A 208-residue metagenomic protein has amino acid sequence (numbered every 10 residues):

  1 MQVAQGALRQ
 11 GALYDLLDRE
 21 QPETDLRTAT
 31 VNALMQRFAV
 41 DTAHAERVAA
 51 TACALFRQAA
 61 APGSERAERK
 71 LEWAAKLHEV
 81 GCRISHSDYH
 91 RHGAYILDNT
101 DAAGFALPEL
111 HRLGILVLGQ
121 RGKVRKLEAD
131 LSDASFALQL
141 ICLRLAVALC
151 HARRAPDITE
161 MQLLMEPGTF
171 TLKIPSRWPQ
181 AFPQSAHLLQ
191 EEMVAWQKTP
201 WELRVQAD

Functional and structural regions predicted by a protein language model:
Q2-E23, A181: Hydrophobic/aromatic-enriched cytosolic interaction surfaces used to assemble or bind macromolecules
Q2-G6, A106, L110-H111, V205-Q206: Conserved phosphate-binding/catalytic loops in two-lobed NTP-binding clefts
Q5, A75, R121, I174-S176 (+1 more regions): Active-site proximal loops enriched in glycine and acidic residues that flank catalytic Cys/His/Asp and coordinate
Y14, E128-A129, P183-A186: Short conserved micro-motifs at the rims of enzyme active sites and ligand-binding pockets
Y14-R19, A75-E79, M165-F170: Core structural elements
L17-R37: Long, charged amphipathic helices and adjacent flexible linkers at domain junctions
N32-Q36, A43-M165: Divalent metal-dependent catalytic cores for phosphoryl transfer on phosphate-bearing substrates
A152-Q206: Low-complexity, glycine/alanine/valine/leucine- and proline-rich hydrophobic stretches
